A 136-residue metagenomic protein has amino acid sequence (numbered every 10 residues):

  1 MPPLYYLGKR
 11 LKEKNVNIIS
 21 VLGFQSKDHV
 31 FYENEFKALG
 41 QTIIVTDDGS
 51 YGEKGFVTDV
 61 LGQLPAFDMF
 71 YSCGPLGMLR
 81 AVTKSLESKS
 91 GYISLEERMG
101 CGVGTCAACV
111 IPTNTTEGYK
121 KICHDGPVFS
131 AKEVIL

Functional and structural regions predicted by a protein language model:
M1-L95: FNR/FR-type flavoprotein reductase catalytic core
M1-P3, L76, E96-V128: Local cysteine-cluster metal-coordination motifs and their immediate loop/turn environment, predominantly Fe-S cluster
V30-Y32, V103, G118, I135: Short linear functional motifs in flexible/disordered or boundary regions
V57, A131-L136: A charged, well-structured terminal subsegment
